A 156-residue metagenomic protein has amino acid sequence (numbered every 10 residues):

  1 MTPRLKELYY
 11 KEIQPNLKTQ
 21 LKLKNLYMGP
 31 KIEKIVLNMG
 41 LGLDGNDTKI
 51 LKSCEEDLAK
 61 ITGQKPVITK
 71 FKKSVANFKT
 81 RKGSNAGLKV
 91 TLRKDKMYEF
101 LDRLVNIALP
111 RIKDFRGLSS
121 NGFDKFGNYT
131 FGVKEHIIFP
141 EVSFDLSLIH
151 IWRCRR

Functional and structural regions predicted by a protein language model:
M1-E12, K49, E55, A59 (+3 more regions): Core, highly hydrophobic multi-pass alpha-helical transmembrane subunits of bioenergetic inner membranes
M1-L51: N-terminal, positively charged regions that mediate nucleic acid binding
T2-R4, K18, K24, K65 (+2 more regions): RNA-contacting regions in translation and RNA-metabolism proteins, encompassing KH/S1 modules where present
T19-Y27, G45, Q64-K70, P110-F123 (+1 more regions): Active-site phosphate-binding and catalytic loops of NTP-dependent enzymes
G29-D44, T69-T91: Short, charge-patterned binding micro-sites
K52-V67, F71, K89-L101: Acidic-enriched and Gly/Ser
S84-L148: Long, charge-patterned amphipathic alpha-helical coiled-coil/hairpin "stalk" segments used as oligomerization
S147-R156: Residue-level detector of conserved catalytic or cofactor/ligand-binding positions in enzyme active sites
